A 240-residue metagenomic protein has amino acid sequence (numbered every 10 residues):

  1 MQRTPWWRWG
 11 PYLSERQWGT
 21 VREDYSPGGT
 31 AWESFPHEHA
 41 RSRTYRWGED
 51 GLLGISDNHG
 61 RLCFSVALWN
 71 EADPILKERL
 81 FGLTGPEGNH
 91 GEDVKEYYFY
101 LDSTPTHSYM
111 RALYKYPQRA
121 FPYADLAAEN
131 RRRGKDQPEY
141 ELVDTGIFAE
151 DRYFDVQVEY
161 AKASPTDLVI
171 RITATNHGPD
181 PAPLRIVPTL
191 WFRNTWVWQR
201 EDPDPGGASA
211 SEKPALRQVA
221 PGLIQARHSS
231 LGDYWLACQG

Functional and structural regions predicted by a protein language model:
M1-G240: Anionic coordination/interaction segments
